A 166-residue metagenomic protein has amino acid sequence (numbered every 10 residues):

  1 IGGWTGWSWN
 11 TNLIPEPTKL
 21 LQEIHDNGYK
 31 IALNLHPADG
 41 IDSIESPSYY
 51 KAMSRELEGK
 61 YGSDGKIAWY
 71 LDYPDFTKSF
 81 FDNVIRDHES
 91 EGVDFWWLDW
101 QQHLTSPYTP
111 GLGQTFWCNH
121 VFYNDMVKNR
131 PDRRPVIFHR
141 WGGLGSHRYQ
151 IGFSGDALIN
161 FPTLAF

Functional and structural regions predicted by a protein language model:
I1-F166: Catalytic-domain carbohydrate-binding cleft regions of carbohydrate-active enzymes
